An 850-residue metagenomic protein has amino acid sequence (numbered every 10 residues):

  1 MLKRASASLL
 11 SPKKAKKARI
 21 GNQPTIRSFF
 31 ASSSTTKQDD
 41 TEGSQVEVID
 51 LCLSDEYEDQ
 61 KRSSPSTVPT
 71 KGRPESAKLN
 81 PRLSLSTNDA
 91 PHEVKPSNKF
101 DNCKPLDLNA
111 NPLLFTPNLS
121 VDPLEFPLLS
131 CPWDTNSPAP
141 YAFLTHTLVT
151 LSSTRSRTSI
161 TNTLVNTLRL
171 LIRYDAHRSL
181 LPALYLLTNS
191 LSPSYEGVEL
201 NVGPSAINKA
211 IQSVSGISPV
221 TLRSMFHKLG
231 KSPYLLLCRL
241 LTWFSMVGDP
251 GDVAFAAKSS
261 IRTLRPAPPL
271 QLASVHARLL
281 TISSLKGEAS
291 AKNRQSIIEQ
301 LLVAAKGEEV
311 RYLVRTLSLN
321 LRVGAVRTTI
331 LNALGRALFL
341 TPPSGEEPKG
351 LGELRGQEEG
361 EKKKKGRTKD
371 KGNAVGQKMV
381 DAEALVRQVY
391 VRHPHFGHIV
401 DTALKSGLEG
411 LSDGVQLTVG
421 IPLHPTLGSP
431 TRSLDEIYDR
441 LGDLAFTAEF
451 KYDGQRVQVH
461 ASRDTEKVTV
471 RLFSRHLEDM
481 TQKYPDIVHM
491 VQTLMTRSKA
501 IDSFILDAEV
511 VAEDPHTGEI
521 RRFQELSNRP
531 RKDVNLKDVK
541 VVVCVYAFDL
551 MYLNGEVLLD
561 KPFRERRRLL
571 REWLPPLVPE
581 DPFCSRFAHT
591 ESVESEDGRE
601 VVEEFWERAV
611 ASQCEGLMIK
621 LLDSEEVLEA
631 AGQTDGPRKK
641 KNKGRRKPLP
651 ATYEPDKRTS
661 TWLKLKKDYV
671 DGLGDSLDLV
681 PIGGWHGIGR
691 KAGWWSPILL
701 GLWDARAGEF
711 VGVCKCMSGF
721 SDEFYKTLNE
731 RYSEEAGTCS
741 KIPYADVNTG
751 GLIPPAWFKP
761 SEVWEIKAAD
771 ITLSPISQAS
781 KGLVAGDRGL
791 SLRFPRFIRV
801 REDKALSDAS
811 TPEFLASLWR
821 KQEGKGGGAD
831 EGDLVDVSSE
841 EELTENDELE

Functional and structural regions predicted by a protein language model:
L2-E594, V627, I698-G701, A705-G719 (+3 more regions): N-terminal nucleic-acid-engaging modules of covalent nucleotidyltransferase systems
A384-I437, D581-S676, E730-V747: Amphipathic alpha-helical
G442-L444, D453-Q455, T661, D675-V680 (+2 more regions): Short beta-strand or tight-loop elements that sit immediately N-terminal to catalytic metal-binding acidic residues
G454, G683-G693: An active-site-proximal beta-strand-loop segment
A461, E629-A630, D656-R658, D675 (+2 more regions): Short glycine/proline-enriched turns and hinge-like loops at secondary-structure junctions
D549, K620, L700, I766 (+1 more regions): Hydrophobic, well-ordered secondary-structure elements that form the walls of internal hydrophobic environments
F724-L728: Generic long, charged, amphipathic alpha-helical segments
E735-G789, R793: C-terminal structured "cap/appendage" subdomains that terminate the fold
